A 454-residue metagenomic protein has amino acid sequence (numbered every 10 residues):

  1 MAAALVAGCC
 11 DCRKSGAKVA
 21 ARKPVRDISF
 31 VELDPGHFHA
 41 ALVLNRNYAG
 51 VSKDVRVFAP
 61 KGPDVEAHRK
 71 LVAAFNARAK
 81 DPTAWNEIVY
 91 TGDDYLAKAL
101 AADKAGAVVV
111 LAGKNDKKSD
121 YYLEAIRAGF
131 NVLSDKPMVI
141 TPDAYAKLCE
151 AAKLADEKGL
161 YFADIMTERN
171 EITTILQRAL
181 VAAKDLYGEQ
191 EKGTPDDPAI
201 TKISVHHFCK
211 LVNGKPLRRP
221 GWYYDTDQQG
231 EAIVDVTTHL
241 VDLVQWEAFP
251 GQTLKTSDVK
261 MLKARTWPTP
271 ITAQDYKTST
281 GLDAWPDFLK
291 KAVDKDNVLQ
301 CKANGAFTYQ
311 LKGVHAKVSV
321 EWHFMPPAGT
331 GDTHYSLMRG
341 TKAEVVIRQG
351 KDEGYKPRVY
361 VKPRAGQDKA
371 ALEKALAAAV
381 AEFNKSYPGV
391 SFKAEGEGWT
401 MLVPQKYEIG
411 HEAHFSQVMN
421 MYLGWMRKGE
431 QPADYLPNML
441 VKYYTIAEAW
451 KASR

Functional and structural regions predicted by a protein language model:
M1-A7: Bacterial N-terminal signal peptides
C10-A128, D143-F162, R427: N-terminal glycine-/serine-/threonine-rich beta1-alpha1-beta2 phosphate-ribose binding loop of Rossmann-like
E66, D116-S119, L123, A146 (+4 more regions): A structural signal for well-ordered alpha-helical segments within the folded catalytic domains of diverse enzymes
G129, D135-P137: Short helix/strand-capping hinge loops at secondary-structure junctions that flank key functional elements
V139-R218, G230: A contiguous active-site-proximal alpha/beta segment in oxidoreductase catalytic domains
K215-G331: Rossmann-like dinucleotide-binding domain that binds NAD(P)(H)
D235, L240-Q245, Q252, T256 (+3 more regions): C-terminal helical cap and adjacent loop that interface with cofactors, partners, or active-site loops
